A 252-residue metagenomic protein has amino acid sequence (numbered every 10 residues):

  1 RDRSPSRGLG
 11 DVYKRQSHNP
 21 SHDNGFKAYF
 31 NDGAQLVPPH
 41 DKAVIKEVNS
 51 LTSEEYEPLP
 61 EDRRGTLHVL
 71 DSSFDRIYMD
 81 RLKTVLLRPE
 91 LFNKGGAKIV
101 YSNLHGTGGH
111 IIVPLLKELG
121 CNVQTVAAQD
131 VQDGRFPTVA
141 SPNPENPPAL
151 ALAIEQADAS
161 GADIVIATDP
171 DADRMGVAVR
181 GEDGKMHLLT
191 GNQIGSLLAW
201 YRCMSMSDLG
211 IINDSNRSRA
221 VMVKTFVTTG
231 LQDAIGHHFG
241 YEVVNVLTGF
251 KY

Functional and structural regions predicted by a protein language model:
R1, L51-F74, G181-Y252: Proline/glycine-rich low-complexity loops and linkers
R1-Y13: Single conserved hydrophobic/aromatic residue that forms the stacking wall/gate of nucleotide- or nucleobase-binding
D11-A34, P39-T52, N143-A167, A172 (+5 more regions): Phosphate/diphosphate-binding loops
N24-A151, Q156-A157: Gly/Ser/Thr-enriched, mixed-charge loops and adjacent short helices that form phosphate/oxyanion-binding elements
F26-D32, V177-L189: A short, glycine/acidic-enriched catalytic loop
L86-E90, G161, R202-G210: Structural motif corresponding to the C-terminal cap of alpha-helices
K94-G96, L119, D158-A162, N216-S218 (+1 more regions): Short, well-ordered loop/turn elements at secondary-structure boundaries
H105, A172-R174: Short, glycine/acidic-enriched loop or turn micro-motifs at the edges of active sites
